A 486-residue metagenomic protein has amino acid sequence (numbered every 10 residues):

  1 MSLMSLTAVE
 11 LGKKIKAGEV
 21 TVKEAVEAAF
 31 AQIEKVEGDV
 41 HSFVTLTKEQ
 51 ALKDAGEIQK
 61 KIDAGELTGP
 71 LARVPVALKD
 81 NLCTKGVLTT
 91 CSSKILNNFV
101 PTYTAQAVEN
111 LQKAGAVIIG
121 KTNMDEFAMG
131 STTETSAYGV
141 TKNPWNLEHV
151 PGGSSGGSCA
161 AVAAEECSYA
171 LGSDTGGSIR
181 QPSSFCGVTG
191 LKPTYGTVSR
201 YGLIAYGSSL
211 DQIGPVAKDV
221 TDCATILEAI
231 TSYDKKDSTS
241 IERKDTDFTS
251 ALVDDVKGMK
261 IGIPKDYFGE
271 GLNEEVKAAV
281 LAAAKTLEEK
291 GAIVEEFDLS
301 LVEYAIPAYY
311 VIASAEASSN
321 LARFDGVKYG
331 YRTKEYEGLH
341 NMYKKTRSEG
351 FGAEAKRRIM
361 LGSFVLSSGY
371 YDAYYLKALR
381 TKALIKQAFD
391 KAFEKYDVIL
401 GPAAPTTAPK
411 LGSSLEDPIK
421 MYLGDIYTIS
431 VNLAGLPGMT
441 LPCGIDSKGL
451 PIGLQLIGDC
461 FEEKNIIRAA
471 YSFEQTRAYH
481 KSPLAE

Functional and structural regions predicted by a protein language model:
M1-K53, E289-G291, K481-E486: An N-terminal boundary/leader segment
A25-A29, A308-Y309, A355-S363: Short alpha-helical scaffolding segments that buttress acidic/His motifs in well-ordered protein cores
A29, A51, T104, C223 (+5 more regions): Residue-level signal for inorganic ion chemistry
K35, A164-Y169, S173-G271, L281-I293 (+3 more regions): Structural helix-boundary/capping segments
H41, D237-D245, M259-K260, P264-D266 (+3 more regions): Flexible, acidic loop-helix segments that line cofactor/substrate-binding pockets
L71-C91, S250, D255-G262, A315-K386 (+1 more regions): Short helix-loop capping/hinge segments that flank enzyme active sites or metal/cofactor-binding pockets
L71-I213, P264-D266, A315, G401-I419: Short glycine/serine-rich loop/turn segments
K94, N98, T239-K244, K334-N341 (+3 more regions): Short, surface-exposed loop/helix-turn segments at secondary-structure junctions that function as lids/hinges flanking
